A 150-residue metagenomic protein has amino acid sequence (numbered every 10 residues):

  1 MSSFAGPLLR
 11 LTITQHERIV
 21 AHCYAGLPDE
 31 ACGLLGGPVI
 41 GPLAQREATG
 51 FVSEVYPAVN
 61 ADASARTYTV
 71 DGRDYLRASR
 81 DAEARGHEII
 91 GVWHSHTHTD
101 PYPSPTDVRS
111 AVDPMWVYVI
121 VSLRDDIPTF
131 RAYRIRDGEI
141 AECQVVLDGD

Functional and structural regions predicted by a protein language model:
M1-I89, H98-D150: Conserved beta-strand-loop surface patch within small alpha/beta domains used for substrate/adaptor or ligand engagement
S95: Short, well-ordered beta-to-alpha junction loops that form the rim of enzyme active sites and present histidine/acidic
